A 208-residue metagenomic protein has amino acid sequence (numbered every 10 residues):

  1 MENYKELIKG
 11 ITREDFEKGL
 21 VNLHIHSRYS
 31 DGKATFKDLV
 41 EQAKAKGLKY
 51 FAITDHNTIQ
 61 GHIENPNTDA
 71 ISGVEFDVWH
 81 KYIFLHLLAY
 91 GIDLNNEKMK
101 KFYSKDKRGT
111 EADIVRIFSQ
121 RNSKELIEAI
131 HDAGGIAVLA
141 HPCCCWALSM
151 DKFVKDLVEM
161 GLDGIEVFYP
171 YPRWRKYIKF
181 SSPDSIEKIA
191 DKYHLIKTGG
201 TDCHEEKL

Functional and structural regions predicted by a protein language model:
M1-E2, K9, R13-E17, Y29 (+2 more regions): Catalytic phosphate/metal-binding cores of nucleic-acid and nucleotide-processing enzymes, i.e., regions that mediate
E2-D15, I59-D163: Extended substrate/RNA-proximal surfaces in nucleic-acid metabolism proteins
H24-H26, H56-N57, H141, D202-H204: Histidine-centered divalent metal-coordination motifs
D31-K33, I63, I83-L87, L148-V154 (+2 more regions): Histidine/acidic-residue-rich catalytic or RNA/ligand-binding cores of hydrolases and nuclease-related proteins
L39-K46, I130, L157: Generic structural signal for hydrophobic
L162-W174: His/Asp/Glu-enriched short active-site or ligand-binding loop at hydrolase and phosphoryl-transfer sites
H194-L208: Short acidic/histidine-rich active-site segments
